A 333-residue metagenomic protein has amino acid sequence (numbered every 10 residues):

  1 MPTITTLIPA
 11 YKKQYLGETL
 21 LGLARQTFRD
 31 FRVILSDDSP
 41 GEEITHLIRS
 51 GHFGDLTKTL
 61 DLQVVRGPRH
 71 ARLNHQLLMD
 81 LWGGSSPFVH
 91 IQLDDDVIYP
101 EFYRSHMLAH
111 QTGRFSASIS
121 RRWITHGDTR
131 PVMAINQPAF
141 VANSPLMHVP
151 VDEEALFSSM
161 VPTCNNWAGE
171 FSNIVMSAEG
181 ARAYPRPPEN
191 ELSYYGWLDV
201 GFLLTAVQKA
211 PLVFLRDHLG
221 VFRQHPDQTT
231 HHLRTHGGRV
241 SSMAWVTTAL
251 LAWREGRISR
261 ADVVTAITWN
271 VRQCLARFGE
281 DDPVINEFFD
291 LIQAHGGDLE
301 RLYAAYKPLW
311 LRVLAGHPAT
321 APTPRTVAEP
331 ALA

Functional and structural regions predicted by a protein language model:
M1-H236: Nucleotide-sugar donor-binding/catalytic module of glycosyltransferases that assemble extracellular/cell-envelope
I4, P9, S118-T125, M243 (+2 more regions): Charged/polar interaction segments and conserved charged motifs
L21, P138, M147, T235 (+4 more regions): Alpha-helical interaction segments
Y194-Y195, H218, F222-P226, H231-R260 (+1 more regions): Catalytic core of nucleotide-sugar-dependent glycosyltransferases
V264-A266: Short, charged, amphipathic alpha-helical segments
T268-A333: Membrane-interface aromatic/basic loop that binds lipid-linked glycans or pyrophosphate carriers, typified by
